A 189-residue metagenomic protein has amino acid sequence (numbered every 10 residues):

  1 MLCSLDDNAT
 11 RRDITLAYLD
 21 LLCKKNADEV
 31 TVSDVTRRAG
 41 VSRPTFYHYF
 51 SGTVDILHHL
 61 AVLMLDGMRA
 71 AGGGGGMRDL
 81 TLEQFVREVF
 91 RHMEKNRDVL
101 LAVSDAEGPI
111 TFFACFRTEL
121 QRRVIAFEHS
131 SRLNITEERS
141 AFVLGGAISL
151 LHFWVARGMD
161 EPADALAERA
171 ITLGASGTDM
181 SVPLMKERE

Functional and structural regions predicted by a protein language model:
M1-L2, R43, G75-R91, T178-P183 (+1 more regions): Primarily secretory-pathway and cell-envelope proteins
N8-L19, C23, D28-V32, R37-G40 (+3 more regions): An amphipathic alpha-helix adjacent to DNA-recognition modules
L60-A71, N96, L100, E119-F127 (+2 more regions): A short secondary-structure junction motif
A71-G75, L100-V103, F127-E128, W154 (+1 more regions): Secondary-structure edge/capping motif, primarily at the C-terminal ends of alpha-helices and the immediately following
D79-D98, A141, G145, S149 (+2 more regions): Amphipathic alpha-helical segments that line or abut small-molecule/effector binding pockets and mediate allosteric
D79-I125: Helical hydrophobic small-molecule/effector-binding pocket
E107-G145, T172-A175, D179: Amphipathic alpha-helical packing segments from all-alpha helical-bundle domains
F153-E189: C-terminal peripheral helix-coil segments that are non-catalytic and often amphipathic
